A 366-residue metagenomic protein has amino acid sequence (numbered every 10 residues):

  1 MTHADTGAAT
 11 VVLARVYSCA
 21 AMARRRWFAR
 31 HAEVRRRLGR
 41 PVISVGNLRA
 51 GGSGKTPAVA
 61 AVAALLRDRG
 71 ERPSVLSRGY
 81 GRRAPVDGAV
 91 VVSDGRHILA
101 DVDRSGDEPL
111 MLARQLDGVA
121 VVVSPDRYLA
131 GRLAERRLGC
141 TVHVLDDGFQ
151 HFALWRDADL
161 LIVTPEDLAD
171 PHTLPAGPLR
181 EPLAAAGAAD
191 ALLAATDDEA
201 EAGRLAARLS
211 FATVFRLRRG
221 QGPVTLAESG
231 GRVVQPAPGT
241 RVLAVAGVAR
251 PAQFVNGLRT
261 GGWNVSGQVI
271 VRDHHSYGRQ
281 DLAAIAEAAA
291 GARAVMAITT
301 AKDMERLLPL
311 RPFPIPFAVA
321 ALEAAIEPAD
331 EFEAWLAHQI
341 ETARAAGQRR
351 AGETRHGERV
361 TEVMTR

Functional and structural regions predicted by a protein language model:
M1-N47: Extreme N-terminal, non-catalytic leader segments that precede Walker-type/kinase nucleotide-binding cores
G7, D68-E71, L154-R366: ATP-dependent carboxylate-amine ligase
A32, R37, A61-A120, G139: N-terminal phosphate/diphosphate-binding loop that engages ATP/GTP or pyrophosphate donors across diverse enzyme folds
V42-I43, P73, V142, V242: Conserved hydrophobic helix-helix packing surfaces used for dimerization/oligomerization
V45-V62: Glycine-rich phosphate-binding P-loop
A61-L65, D146, G257: Rossmann-fold NAD(P)-dependent oxidoreductase module
V75, V121-P125, H143-L145, A194 (+2 more regions): General beta-strand structural signal in soluble alpha/beta enzymes
A113-W155: Phosphate-binding/switch loop-helix module in NTP-utilizing enzymes
